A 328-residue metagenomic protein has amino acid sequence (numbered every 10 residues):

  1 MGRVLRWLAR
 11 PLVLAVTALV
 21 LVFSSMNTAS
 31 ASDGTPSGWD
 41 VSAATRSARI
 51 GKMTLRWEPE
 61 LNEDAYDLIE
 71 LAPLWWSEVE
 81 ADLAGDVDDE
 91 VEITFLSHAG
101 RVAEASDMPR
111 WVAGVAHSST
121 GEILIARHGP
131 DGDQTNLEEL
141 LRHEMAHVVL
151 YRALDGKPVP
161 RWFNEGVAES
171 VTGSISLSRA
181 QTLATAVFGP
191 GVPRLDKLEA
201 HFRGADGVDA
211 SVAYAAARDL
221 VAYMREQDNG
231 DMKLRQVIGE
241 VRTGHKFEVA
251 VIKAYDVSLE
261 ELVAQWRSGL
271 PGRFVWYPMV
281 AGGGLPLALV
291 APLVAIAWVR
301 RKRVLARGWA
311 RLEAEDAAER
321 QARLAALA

Functional and structural regions predicted by a protein language model:
M1-L5, A325-A328: N-terminal Lys/Arg-rich, disordered targeting/topogenic segments
G2-D33: Hydrophobic secretory-pathway targeting helix
L19-N27, R152, V294-V299: Short hydrophobic alpha-helical membrane-anchoring segments
N27-A29, G114, L124, R320-A326: N-terminal cationic amphipathic segment used for targeting or macromolecule association
D33-V159, A213, F247: Juxtacatalytic substrate-recognition/specificity segment
A81-D88, G230-D231, G284-A288: Surface-exposed helix-capping loop/turn segments at secondary-structure junctions
A113-L124, G129, T135-E139, L154-G283: Acidic/His/Gly-enriched intrinsically disordered linker/tail segments that often contain short helix/coil "MoRF-like"
G272-A328: C-terminal single-pass membrane-anchor helix
